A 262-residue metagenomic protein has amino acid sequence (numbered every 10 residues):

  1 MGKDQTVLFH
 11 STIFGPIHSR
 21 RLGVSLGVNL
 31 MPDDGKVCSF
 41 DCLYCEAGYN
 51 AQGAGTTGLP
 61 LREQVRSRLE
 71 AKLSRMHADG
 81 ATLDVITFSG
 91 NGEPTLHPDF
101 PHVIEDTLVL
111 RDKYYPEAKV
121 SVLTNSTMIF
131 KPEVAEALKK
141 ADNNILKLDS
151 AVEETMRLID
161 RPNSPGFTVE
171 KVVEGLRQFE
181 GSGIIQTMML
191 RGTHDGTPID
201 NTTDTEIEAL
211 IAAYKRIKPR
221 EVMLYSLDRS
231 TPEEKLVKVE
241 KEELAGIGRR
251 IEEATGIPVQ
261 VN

Functional and structural regions predicted by a protein language model:
G2-R21, E70, R191-N262: Auxiliary Fe-S-binding modules of radical SAM enzymes
L22-Q64: Canonical Radical SAM [4Fe-4S] cluster-binding loop centered on the CxxxCxxC motif and its immediate flanking residues
L30, F88-G90, T187, S226: Short glycine-centered, acidic/aromatic-flanked micro-motifs in structured strand/loop junctions that mark active-site
G35, E93-P94: Short strand->helix junction
G48-V85, H102: Conserved alpha-helical substructure of the radical SAM core
L73-M76, R111, G248-I251: Conserved hydrophobic residues forming the short capping helix/wall of the S-adenosyl-L-methionine
T87-E93, N125: Glycine-rich beta-strand-to-loop/alpha-helix junction loops that act as flexible
L96-Y225, S230-V237: Conserved AdoMet/S-adenosylmethionine-binding subsite of the radical SAM
